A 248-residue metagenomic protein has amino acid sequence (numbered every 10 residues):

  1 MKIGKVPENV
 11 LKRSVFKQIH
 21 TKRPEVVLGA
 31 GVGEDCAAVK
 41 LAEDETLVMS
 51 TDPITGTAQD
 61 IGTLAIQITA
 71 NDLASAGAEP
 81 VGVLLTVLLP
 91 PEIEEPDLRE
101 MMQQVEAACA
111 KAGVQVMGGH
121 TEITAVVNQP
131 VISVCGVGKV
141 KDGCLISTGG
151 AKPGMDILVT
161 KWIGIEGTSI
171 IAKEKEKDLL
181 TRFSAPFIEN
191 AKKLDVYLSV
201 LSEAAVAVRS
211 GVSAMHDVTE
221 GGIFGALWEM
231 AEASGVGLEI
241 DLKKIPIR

Functional and structural regions predicted by a protein language model:
M1-R248: Helix-biased detector of long, well-ordered alpha-helical tracts
